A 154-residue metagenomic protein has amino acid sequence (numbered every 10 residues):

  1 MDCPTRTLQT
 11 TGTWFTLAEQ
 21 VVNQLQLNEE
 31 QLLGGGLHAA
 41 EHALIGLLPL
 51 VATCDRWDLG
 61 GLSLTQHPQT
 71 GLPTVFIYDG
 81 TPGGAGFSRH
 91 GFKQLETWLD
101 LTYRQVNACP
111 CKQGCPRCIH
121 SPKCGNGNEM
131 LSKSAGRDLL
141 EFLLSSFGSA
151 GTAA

Functional and structural regions predicted by a protein language model:
M1-A154: Extended, highly charged accessory segments
